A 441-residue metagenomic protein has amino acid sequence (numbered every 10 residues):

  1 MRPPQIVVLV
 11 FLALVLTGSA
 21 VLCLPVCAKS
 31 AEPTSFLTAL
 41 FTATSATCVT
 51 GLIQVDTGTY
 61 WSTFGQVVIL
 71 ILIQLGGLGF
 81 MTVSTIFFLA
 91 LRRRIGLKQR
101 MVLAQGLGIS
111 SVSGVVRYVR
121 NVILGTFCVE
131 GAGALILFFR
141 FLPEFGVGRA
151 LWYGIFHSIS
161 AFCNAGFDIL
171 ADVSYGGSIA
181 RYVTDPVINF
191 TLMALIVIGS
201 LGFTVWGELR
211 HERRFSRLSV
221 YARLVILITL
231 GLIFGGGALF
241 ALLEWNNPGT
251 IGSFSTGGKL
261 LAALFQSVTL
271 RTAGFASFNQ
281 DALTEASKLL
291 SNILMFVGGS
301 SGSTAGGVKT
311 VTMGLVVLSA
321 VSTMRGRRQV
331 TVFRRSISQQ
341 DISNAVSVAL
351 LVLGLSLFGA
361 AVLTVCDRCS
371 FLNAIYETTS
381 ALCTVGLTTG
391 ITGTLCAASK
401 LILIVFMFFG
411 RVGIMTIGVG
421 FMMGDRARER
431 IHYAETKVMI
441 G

Functional and structural regions predicted by a protein language model:
M1-G441: Membrane-proximal intracellular helices of multi-pass ion channels
